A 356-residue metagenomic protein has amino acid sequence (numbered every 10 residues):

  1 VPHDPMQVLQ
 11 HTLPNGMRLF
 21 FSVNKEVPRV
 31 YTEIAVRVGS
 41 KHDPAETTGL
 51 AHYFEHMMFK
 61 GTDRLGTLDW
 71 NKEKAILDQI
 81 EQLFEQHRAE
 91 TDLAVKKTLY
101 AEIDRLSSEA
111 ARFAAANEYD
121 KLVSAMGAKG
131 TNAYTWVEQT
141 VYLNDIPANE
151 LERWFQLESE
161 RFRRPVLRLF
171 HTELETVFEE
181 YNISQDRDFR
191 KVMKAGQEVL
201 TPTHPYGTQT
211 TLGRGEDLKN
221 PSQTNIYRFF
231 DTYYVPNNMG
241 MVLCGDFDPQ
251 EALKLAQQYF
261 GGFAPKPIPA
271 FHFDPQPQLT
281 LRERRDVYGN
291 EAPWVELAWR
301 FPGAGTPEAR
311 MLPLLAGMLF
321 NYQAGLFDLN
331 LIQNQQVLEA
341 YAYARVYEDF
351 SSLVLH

Functional and structural regions predicted by a protein language model:
V1-H42, G66-N149, I183-N238, G262-T306 (+1 more regions): Non-catalytic beta-strand/loop surface segments
D43-A45, E152-W154, H171, T306-A309: Solvent-exposed, non-transmembrane alpha-helical starts
L50-M58, L315: Active-site His/Glu-centered metal-binding helix of metallohydrolases
H56-G66: Catalytic Zn2+-binding segment of zinc metalloproteases
P147-E150, G245-Q250: Helix N-cap motif at beta-to-alpha junctions
E160-R168, F260-P267: A common structural junction motif
